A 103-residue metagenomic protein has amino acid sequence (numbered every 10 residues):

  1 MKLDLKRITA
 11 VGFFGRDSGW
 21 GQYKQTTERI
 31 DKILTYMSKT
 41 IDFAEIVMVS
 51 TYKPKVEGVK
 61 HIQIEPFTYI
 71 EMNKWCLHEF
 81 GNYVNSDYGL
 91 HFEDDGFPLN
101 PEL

Functional and structural regions predicted by a protein language model:
M1-K74, E79-D87: N-terminal anchoring/stem segment of glycosyltransferases
S86-P98: Short beta-strand-to-loop acidic/aromatic patch adjacent to the donor-nucleotide binding site
N100-L103: Acidic donor-diphosphate engagement hotspot in glycosyltransferases and nucleotidyltransferases that stabilizes
